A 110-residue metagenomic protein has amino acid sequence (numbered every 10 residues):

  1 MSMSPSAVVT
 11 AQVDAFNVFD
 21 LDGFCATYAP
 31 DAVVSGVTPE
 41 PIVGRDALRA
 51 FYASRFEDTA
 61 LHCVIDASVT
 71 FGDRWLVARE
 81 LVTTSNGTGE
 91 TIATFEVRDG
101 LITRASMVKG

Functional and structural regions predicted by a protein language model:
M1-A26, P30, L101: Short, low-complexity N-terminal intrinsically disordered segments enriched in polar/charged residues
M1-S4, S35, R49-G110: A beta-strand edge to alpha-helix "cap/lid" segment located at domain peripheries
T38-E40: Short histidine/acidic/glycine/proline-rich micro-motifs that form metal- and phosphate-coordinating active-site loops
G44: Short, conserved phosphate/pyrophosphate- and ester-handling motifs at nucleotide-, phospho-/glycolipid
